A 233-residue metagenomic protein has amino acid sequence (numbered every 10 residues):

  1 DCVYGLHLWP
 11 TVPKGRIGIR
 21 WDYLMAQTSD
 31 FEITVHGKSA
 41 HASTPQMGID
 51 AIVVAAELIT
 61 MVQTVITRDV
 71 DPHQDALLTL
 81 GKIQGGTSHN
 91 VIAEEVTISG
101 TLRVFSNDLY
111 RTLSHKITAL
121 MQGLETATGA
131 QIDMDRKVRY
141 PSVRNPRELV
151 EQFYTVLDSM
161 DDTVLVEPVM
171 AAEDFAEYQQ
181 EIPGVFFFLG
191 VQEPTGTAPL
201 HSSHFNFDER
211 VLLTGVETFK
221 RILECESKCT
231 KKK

Functional and structural regions predicted by a protein language model:
D1-A93, A172-E173: Histidine/acidic-residue-rich, glycine-tolerant segments that coordinate divalent metal ions
A56-K233: Metal-dependent amide/peptide-bond hydrolase catalytic core, centered on the "pita-bread" metallohydrolase fold
